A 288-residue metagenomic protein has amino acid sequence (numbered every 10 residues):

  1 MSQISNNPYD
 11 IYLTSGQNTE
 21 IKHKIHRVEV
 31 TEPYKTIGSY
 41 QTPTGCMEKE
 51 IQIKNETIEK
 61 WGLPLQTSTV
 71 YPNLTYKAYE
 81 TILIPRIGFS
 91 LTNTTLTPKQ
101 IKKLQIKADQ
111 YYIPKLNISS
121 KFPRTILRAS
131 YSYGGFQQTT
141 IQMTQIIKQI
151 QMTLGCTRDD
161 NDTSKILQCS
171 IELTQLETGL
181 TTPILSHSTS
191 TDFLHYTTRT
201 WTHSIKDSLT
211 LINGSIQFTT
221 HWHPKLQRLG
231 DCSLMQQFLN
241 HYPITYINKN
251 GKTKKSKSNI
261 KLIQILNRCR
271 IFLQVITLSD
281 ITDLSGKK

Functional and structural regions predicted by a protein language model:
M1-E32: Short, conserved micro-motifs composed of acidic
R27-T31, L65-I82, F122, L127-Q145: Structural motif
P43-E48, G62-A78, F89-K99, T125-A129: Short, solvent-exposed helix-loop connector elements
K54-G62, K115-P123: Active-site-adjacent bridging/hinge elements
L96-Y111: Short secondary-structure subsegments characteristic of cysteine-rich extracellular domains
Q100, L104, N117-K288: Extended C-terminal regions of large enzymes
